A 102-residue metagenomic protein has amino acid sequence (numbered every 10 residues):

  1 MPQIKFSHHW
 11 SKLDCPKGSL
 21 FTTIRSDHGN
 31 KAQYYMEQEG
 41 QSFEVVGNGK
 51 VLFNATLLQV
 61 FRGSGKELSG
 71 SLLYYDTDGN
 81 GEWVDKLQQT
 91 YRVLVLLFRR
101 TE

Functional and structural regions predicted by a protein language model:
M1-E102: Structured alpha/beta reader/binder surfaces that contact nucleic acids or chromatin modification marks
